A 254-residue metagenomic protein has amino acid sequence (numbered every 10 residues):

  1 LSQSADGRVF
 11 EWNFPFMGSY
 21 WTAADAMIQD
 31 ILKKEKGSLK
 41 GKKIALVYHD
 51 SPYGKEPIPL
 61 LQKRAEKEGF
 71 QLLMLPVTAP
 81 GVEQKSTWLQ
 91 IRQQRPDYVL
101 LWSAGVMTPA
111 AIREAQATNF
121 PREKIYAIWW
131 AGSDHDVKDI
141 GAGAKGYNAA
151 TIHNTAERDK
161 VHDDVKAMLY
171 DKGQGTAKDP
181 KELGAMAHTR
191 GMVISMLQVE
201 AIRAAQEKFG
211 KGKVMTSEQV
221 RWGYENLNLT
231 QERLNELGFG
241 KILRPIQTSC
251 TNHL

Functional and structural regions predicted by a protein language model:
L1, D50-Y53, A131-G132: Short glycine-enriched loops at secondary-structure junctions
S2, Q29-L32, S195-I202: Periplasmic solute-binding protein
Q3-A5, F10-W21, A115-S195: Extracellular/periplasmic periplasmic-binding protein-like sensory domains
S4-A5, L32-K40, K172-K178, A205-G212: Alpha-helix termini
E11-N119, A156-D163: Extracellular/periplasmic Venus flytrap/periplasmic-binding protein
D25, P109, T189-E200, E218: A structural signal for well-ordered alpha-helical segments within the folded catalytic domains of diverse enzymes
G175-H188, V199-L254: Segments of small-molecule ligand-sensing domains
